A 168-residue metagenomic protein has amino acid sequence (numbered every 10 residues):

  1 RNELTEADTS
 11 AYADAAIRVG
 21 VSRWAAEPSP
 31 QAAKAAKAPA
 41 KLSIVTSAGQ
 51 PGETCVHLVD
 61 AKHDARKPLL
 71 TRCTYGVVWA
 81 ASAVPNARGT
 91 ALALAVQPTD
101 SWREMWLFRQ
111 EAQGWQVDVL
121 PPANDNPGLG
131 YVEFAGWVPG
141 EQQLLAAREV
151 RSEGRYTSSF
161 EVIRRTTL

Functional and structural regions predicted by a protein language model:
R1-A65: Long amphipathic alpha-helical scaffold segments
R1-W24, P28, G136-L168: Acidic, small-residue rich beta-repeat scaffolds with periodic aromatic anchors
A15, V19-P30, K62-A80, R109-E133 (+1 more regions): Multi-bladed beta-propeller domains
Q31-A40, S82-L92, A135-Q143: Blade-terminus and WD-like Trp-Asp/Gly-His loop motifs, strongest in beta-propeller folds
K41-S47, L94-A95, L144-R148: Residue position within the beta-strands of beta-propeller blades
G49-L58, D100-F108, S152-I163: Structural motif
T54-V56, R72-T74, V138: Sequence contexts marking disulfide-bonded cysteines in secreted/extracellular proteins
S82-F108: Extracellular-facing segments of soluble proteins and assemblies that are Gly/Ser/Thr-biased and enriched in aromatics
